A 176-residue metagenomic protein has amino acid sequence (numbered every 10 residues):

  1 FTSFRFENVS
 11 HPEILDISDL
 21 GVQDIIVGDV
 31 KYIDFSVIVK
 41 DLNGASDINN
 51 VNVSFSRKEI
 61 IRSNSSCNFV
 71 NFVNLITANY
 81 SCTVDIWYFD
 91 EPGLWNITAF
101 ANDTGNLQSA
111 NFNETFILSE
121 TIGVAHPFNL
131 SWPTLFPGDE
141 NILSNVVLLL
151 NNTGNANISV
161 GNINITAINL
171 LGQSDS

Functional and structural regions predicted by a protein language model:
F1-N8, Q108-G123: Short beta-strand elements
R5-V30, L42, N129, L135: Short, compositionally biased P/S/T/A/G/V-rich stretches that sit at domain boundaries
I25-D29, L42-N49, N155-S159: A short beta-turn/strand-edge loop motif at beta-sheet boundaries
V30-F35, W95, D139-V147: Short, solvent-exposed loop/turn segments enriched in Ser/Thr/Gly
S36-A45, R57, D103, L150-A156: Extracellular acidic, Ser/Thr/Pro-rich low-complexity tracts
F72-I86: Aromatic sugar-binding surface patches on proteins that engage polysaccharides or sugar-phosphate polymers
Y88-I97: Short glycine/proline/serine/threonine-rich loop/turn segments at secondary-structure transition edges
P133-S176: Surface-exposed interaction patch
